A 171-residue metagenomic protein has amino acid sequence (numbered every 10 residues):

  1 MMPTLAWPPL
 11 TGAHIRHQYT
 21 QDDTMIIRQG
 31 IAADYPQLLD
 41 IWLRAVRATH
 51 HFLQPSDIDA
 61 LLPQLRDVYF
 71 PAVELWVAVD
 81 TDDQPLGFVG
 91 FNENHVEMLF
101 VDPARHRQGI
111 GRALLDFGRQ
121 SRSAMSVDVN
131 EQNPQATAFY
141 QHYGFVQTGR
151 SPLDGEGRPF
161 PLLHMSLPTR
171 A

Functional and structural regions predicted by a protein language model:
I26-D40: A short beta-loop-alpha structural element at the N-terminal edge of CoA-dependent acyl/N-acetyltransferase catalytic
L39-R66, V73: Conserved GNAT-fold acetyl-CoA-binding loop/helix
R66-V77, H95: A short helix-loop-beta-strand connector motif used in the catalytic cores of GNAT acetyltransferases and, in some
E74-G87: Conserved beta-hairpin
H95-H106, N130: A short, internal acetyl-CoA/4′-phosphopantetheine-binding micro-motif in the GNAT/acyltransferase core
R107-Q120, A138, H142: Conserved acetyl-CoA-binding loop-helix of GNAT-fold acetyltransferases
Q120-Q132: Conserved GNAT acetyl-CoA-binding A-motif
Q141-R150: Conserved acetyl-CoA-binding loop of GNAT-fold acetyltransferases
